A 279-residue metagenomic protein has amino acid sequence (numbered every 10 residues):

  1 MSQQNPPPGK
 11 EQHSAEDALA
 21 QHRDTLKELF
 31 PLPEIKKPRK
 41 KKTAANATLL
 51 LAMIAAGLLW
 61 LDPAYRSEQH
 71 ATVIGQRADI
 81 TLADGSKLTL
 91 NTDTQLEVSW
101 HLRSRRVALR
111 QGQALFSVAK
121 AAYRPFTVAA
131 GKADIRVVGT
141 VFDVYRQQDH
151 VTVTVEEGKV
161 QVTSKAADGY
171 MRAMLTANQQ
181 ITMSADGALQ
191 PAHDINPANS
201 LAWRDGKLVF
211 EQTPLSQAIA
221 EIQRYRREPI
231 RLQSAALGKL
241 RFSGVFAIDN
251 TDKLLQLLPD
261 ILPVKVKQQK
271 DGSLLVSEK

Functional and structural regions predicted by a protein language model:
M1-S2: Hydrophobic alpha-helical segments
N5-A47, A52, A56-K279: A residue-level detector for the "anchor" residue at the start of short, highly conserved motifs
